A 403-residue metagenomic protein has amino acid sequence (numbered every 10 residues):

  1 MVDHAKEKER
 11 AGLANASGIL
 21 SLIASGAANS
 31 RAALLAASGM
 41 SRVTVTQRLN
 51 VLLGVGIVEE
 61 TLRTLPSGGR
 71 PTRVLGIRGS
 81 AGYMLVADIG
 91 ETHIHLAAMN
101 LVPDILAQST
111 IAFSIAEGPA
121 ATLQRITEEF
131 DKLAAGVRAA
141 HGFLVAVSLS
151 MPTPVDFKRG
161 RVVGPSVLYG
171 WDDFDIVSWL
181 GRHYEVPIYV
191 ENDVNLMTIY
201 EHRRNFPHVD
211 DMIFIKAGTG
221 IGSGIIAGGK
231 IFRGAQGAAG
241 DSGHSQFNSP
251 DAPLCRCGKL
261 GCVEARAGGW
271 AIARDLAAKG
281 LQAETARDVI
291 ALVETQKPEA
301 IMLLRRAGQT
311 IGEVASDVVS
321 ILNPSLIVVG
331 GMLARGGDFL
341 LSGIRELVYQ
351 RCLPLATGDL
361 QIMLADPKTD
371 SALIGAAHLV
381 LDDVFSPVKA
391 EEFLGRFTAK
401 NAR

Functional and structural regions predicted by a protein language model:
M1-R63, S67-F143, S249, L254 (+1 more regions): ATP-binding/phosphotransfer module of carbohydrate and carboxylate kinases, centering on a glycine-rich
S25-G26, V102, L168, R204 (+1 more regions): Short helix-capping/turn signature of helix-turn-helix
E60-T61, I188-N192, I225: General beta-strand structural signal in soluble alpha/beta enzymes
G76, A87-G90, F206-P207, F214-A217: Short loop/turn motifs at secondary-structure junctions and domain boundaries
N100, F157, I226: Short, acidic, Ser/Thr-enriched surface-loop or helix-capping motifs
I105-D211, D338-R351: Glycine-rich phosphate-binding loop and adjoining helix at the ATP-binding site of ATP-dependent phosphoryl-transfer
D193, G218, A376: Active-site glycine-centered loops adjacent to acidic/histidine catalytic or metal-binding residues that shape
H208-R266: Glycine-rich phosphate-binding loop of actin/hexokinase-like ATP-binding domains
